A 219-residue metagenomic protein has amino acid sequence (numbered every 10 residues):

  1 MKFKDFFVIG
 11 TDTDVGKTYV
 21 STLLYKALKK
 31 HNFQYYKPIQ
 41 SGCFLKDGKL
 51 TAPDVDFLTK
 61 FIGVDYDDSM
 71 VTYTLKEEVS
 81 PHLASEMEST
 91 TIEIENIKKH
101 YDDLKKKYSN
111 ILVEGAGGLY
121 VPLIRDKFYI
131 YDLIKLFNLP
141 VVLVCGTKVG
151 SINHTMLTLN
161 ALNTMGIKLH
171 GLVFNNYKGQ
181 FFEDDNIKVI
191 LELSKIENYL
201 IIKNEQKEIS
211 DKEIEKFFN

Functional and structural regions predicted by a protein language model:
K2-F3, L159-N219: C-terminal lobe/tail of nucleotide-utilizing enzymes
F3, Y19-T91, E95: N-terminal phosphate/diphosphate-binding loop that engages ATP/GTP or pyrophosphate donors across diverse enzyme folds
F7-T22: Glycine-rich phosphate-binding P-loop
K37, V142-C145, H170-N176: Short internal beta-strands
A52-V55, Y131, E183-K188: Short, surface-exposed alpha-helical segments at coil->helix boundaries
S80-L123: Phosphate-binding/switch loop-helix module in NTP-utilizing enzymes
I124-T147: Inter-motif core of Ras-like GTPase G domains
